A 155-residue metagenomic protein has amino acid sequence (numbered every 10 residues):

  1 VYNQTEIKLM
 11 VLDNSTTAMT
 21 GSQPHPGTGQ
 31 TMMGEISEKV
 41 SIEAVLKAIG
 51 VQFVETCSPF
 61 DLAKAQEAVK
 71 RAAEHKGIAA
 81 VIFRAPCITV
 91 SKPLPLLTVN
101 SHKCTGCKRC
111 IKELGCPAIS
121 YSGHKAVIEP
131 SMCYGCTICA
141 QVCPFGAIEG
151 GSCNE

Functional and structural regions predicted by a protein language model:
V1, K8, E43, K70 (+4 more regions): Generic hydrophobic alpha-helical scaffold/packing signal
V1-I82: Thiamine diphosphate
L12-T17, P24, F60-L62, P86-I88 (+3 more regions): Short, glycine-/Ser/Thr-/acidic-enriched flexible segments
T17-T20, I42-I49, T89-P93, E113-S122: Low-complexity, flexible helical/coil segments
P24-I36, E74, V90-P93, H102 (+2 more regions): Metal-ion/cofactor- or nucleotide/acyl-coenzyme-handling active-site neighborhoods
I36-V40, P59-Q66, H75, S101 (+4 more regions): Electropositive phosphate-/nucleotide-binding environments in soluble metabolic enzymes
D61-K103, K112-C116: Redox cofactor-anchoring modules in respiratory/redox and cofactor-processing assemblies
L97, T105-V127, Y134, I138-E155: Iron-sulfur cluster-binding cysteine motifs and their immediate structural context in ferredoxin-like electron-transfer
